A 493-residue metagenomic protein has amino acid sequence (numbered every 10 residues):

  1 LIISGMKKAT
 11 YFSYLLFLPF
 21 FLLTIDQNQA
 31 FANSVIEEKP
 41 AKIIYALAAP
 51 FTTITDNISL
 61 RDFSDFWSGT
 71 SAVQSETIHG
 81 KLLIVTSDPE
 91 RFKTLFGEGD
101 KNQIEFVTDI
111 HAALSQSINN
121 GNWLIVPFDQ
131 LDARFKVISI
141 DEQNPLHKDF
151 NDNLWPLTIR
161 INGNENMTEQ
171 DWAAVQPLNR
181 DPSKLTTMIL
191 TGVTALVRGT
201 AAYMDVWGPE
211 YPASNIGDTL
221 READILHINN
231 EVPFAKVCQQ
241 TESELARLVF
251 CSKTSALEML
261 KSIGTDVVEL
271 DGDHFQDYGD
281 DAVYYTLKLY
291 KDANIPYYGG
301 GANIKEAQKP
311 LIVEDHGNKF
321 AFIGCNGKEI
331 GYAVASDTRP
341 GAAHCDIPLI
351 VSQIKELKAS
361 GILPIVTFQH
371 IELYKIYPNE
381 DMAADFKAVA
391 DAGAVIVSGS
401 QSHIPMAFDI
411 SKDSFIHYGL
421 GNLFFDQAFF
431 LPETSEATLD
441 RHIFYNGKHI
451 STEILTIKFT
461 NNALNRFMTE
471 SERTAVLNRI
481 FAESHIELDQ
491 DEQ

Functional and structural regions predicted by a protein language model:
I2-I3, A32-I44: Generic N-terminal amphipathic/basic segments
I3-S4, D26, E37, K355: Residues marking helix boundaries in flexible regions
S4-Y14: Bacterial N-terminal signal peptides that target proteins for export
Y14-L23: Bacterial N-terminal signal peptides
L23-V35: Sec-dependent signal peptide cleavage junction
E38-N179: Exported/periplasmic ABC-transporter solute-binding proteins
A173-Q493: Acidic, metal/ion-coordinating pockets
